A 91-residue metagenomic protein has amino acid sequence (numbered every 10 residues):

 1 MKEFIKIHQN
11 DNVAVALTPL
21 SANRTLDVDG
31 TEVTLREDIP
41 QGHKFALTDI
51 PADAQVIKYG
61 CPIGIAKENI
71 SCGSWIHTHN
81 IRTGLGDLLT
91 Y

Functional and structural regions predicted by a protein language model:
M1-Y91: N-terminal small-residue-enriched
